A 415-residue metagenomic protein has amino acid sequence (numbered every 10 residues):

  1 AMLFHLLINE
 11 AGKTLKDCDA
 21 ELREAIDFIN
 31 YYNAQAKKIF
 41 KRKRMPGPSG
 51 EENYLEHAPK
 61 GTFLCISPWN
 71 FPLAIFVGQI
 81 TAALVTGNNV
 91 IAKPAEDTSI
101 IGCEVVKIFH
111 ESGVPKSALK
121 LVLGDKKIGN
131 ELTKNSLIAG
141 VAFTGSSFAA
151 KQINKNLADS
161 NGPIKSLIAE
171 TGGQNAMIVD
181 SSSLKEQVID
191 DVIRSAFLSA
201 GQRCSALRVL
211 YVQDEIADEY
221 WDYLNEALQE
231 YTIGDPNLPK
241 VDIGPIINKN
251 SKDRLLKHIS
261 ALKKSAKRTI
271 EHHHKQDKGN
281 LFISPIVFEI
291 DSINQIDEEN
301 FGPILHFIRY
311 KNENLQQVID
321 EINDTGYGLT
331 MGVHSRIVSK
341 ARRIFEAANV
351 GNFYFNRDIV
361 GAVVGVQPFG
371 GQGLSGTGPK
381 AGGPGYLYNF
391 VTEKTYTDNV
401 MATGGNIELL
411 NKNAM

Functional and structural regions predicted by a protein language model:
A1, G113-V114, L137-I138, I178 (+3 more regions): Conserved C-terminal structural/oligomerization subdomain of aldehyde/semialdehyde dehydrogenase
A1-L15, E215, A227-Q229: N-terminal alpha-helical segment of soluble enzymes
M2-H5, L15-D19, K41, L73-V77 (+10 more regions): Extended hydrophobic-aromatic, low-complexity segments
L3, I8, G12, A34-Q187 (+1 more regions): Rossmann-like NAD(P) dinucleotide-binding subdomain of oxidoreductase/dehydrogenase enzymes
L7, I29, G87, L119 (+7 more regions): Residue-level signal for inorganic ion chemistry
L15-F40: Amphipathic alpha-helical
I29, G102-V105, L132, I153-N154 (+4 more regions): Hydrophobic packing residues within well-ordered alpha-helices of enzyme cores
E111-G113, G140, F148-I293, E313-Q316 (+2 more regions): ALDH superfamily catalytic-core signature
